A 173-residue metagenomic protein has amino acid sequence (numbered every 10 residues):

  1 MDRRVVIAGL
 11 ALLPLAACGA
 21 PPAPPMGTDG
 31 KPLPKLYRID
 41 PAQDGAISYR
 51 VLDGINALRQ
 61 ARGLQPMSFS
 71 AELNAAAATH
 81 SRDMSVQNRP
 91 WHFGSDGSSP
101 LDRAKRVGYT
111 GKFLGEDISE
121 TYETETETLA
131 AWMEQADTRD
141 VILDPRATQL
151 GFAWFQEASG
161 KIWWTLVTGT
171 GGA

Functional and structural regions predicted by a protein language model:
R3-I7: N-terminal export leaders
G9-P14: Bacterial N-terminal signal peptides
A16, P90, T138-D140: Bacterial peptidoglycan biogenesis and beta-lactam-recognition machinery
A17-K35: Bacterial Sec signal peptide processing site at the extreme N-terminus
L33-P34, Y49, T170: Well-structured core secondary-structure elements of compact alpha/beta domains
I39-L101, R146-L150: Short, well-ordered surface patches within globular domains
S99-G172: A well-ordered secondary-structure block
